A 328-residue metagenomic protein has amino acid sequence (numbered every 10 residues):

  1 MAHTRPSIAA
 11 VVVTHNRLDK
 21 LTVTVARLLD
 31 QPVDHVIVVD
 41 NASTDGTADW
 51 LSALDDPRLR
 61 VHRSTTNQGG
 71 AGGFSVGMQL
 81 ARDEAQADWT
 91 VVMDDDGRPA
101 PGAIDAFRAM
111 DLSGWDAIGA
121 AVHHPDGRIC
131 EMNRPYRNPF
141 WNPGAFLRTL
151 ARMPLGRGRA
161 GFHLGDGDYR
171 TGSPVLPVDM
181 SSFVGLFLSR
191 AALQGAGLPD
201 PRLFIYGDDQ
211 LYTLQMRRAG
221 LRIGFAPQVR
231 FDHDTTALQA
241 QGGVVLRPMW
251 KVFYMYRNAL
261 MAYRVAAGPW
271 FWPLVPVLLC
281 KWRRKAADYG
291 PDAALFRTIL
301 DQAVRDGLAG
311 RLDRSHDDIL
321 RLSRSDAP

Functional and structural regions predicted by a protein language model:
A26-H35: Short, acidic, metal-binding catalytic loop of nucleotide-sugar glycosyltransferases
D40-D49, T66, G97-A100: A conserved acidic beta->alpha catalytic loop
S64-E84: Glycine-rich, basic loop-to-helix element that forms the pyrophosphate-binding segment of sugar-nucleotide handling
Q86-R98: Short beta-strand-to-loop acidic/aromatic patch adjacent to the donor-nucleotide binding site
G102-P143: Conserved donor NDP-sugar-binding/catalytic core segment of glycosyltransferases
D168-L188: A recurrent flexible, glycine/aromatic-enriched loop bordering the glycosyltransferase active site that acts as
L176, L214, R218-D301, A309: Active-site-adjacent helix/loop segment of glycosyltransferases that harbors family-specific signature motifs
G185-L186, A191-L198, R202-V229: A short, conserved alpha-helix in the catalytic core of glycosyltransferases
